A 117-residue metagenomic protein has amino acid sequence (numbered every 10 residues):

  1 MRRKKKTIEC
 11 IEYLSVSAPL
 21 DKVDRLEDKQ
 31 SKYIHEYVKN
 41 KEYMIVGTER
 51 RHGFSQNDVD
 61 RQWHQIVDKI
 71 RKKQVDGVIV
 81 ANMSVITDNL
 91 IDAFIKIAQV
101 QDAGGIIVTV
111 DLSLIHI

Functional and structural regions predicted by a protein language model:
R2-L26: Short beta-strand segments enriched in small/hydrophobic residues
Y13-S15, V75-I86, D111: Acidic beta-strand-to-loop metal/phosphate-binding motif
S17-D21, R51-S55, N82-T87: Short histidine/acidic/glycine/proline-rich micro-motifs that form metal- and phosphate-coordinating active-site loops
R25-N40: Short, solvent-exposed amphipathic alpha-helices that sit in or adjacent to ligand/effector-binding or catalytic
K39-G53: Short beta-strand elements in bilobed, periplasmic/extracellular small-molecule ligand-binding domains
N57-I70: Glycine-rich, highly charged phosphate/nucleotide-binding loops
T87-L112: Short acidic, glycine/proline-enriched helix-loop-strand junctions
I115-I117: Conserved small/polar residues in nucleotide/adenosyl-binding loops
